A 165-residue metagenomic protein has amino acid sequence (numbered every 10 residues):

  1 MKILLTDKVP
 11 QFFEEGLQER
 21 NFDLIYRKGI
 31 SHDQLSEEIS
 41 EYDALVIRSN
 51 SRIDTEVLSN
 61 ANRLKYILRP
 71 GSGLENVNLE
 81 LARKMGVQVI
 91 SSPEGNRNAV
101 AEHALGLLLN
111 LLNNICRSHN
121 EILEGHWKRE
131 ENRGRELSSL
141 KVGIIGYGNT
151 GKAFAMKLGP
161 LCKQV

Functional and structural regions predicted by a protein language model:
M1-Y42, C162: N-terminal glycine-/charge-rich "phosphate-binding" loop or analogous flexible N-terminal tail
K2, D23, Q88, K141-G143 (+1 more regions): Structural signature of beta-strand start/N-cap positions in the alpha/beta core of ABC transporter nucleotide-binding
L4-L5, L24-I25, S31-H32, A44-L123 (+1 more regions): Phosphate/diphosphate ligand-binding glycine-rich loop within oxidoreductases
D7, G71, G146-G148: Conserved S-adenosyl-L-methionine
E15, S36-E37, S59, L79-E80 (+1 more regions): Alpha-helical segments flanking ligand/cofactor-binding loops in enzyme cores
G16, H103, L107, A153 (+1 more regions): Rossmann-fold NAD(P)-dependent oxidoreductase module
Q18, R83, G159: Anion (oxyanion) recognition and catalysis
N132-V165: Rossmann-like dinucleotide/phosphate-binding beta-alpha-beta segment
